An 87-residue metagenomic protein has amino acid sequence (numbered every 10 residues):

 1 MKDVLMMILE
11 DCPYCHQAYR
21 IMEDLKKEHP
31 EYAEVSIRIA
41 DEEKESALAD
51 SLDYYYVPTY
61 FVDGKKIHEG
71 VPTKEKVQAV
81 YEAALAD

Functional and structural regions predicted by a protein language model:
M1-E28: Local sequence-structure signature of Cys/Sec-based thiol-disulfide redox active-site neighborhoods
P13-Y14, K44, E75: Short alpha-helical
Q17-R20, S51-L52, P72: Generic recognition of short, well-ordered alpha-helical segments
K26-Y32, L85: Alpha-helix termini
Y32-S46: Thiol-based oxidoreductase modules, predominantly thioredoxin-like and allied folds used for disulfide exchange
S51-F61: Structural micro-motif
F61-D87: Non-catalytic, surface beta->alpha helical segment in thiol-disulfide oxidoreductase systems
